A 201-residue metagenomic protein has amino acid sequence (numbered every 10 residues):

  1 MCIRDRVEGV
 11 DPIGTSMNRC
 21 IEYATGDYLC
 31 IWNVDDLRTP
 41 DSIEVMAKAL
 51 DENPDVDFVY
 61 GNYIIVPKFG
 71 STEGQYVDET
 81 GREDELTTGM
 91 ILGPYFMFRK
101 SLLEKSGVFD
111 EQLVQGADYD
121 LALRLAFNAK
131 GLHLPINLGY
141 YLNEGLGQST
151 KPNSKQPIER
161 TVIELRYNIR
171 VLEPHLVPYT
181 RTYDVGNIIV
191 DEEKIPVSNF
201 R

Functional and structural regions predicted by a protein language model:
M1-I3: Short, small-residue-biased leader/transition segments that mark boundaries at the very start of proteins
V7-A24: Glycine-rich, basic loop-to-helix element that forms the pyrophosphate-binding segment of sugar-nucleotide handling
L29: Short aromatic/hydrophobic "clamp" motif used to bind/position activated sugar donors
D41-E73: Conserved donor NDP-sugar-binding/catalytic core segment of glycosyltransferases
N62, L132-L138: Catalytic beta-strand/loop signature of glycosyltransferases that borders the donor
T80-M97: A recurrent flexible, glycine/aromatic-enriched loop bordering the glycosyltransferase active site that acts as
D84-E85, N137, Y141-E144, T150-V177: Catalytic core of nucleotide-sugar-dependent glycosyltransferases
V114-L121: Acidic donor-binding loop at a coil-to-helix junction in glycosyltransferase catalytic cores that engages
